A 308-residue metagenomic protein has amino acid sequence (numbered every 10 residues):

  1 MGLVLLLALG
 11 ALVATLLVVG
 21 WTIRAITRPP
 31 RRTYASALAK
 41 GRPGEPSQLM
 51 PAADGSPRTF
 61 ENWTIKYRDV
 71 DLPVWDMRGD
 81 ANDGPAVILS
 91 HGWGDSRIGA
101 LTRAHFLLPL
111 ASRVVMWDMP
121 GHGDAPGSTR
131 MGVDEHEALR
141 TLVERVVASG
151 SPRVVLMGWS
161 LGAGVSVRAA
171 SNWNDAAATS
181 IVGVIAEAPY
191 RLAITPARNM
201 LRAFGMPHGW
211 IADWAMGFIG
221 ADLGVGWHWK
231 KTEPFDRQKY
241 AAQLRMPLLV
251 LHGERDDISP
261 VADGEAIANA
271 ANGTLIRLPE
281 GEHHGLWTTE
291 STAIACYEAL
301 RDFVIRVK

Functional and structural regions predicted by a protein language model:
G2-K66: An N-terminal hydrophobic leader/cap segment in hydrolases
L107-P126: Conserved alpha/beta-hydrolase
P120-G150: Catalytic nucleophile-loop/oxyanion-hole region of alpha/beta-hydrolase and closely related hydrolase-like folds
G158-S166: Gly/Ala-rich beta-loop-alpha elbow adjacent to hydrolase catalytic centers
S171, D175-K230, Y240: Hydrolase active-site cap/lid region
Q243-L244, V250-H252, D256: Short beta-strand/loop motif that positions the catalytic acidic residue of the alpha/beta-hydrolase fold
D257-D263: Conserved alpha/beta-hydrolase "acid-adjacent" motif
G281-I294: Catalytic histidine-centered segment of alpha/beta-hydrolase-like enzymes
